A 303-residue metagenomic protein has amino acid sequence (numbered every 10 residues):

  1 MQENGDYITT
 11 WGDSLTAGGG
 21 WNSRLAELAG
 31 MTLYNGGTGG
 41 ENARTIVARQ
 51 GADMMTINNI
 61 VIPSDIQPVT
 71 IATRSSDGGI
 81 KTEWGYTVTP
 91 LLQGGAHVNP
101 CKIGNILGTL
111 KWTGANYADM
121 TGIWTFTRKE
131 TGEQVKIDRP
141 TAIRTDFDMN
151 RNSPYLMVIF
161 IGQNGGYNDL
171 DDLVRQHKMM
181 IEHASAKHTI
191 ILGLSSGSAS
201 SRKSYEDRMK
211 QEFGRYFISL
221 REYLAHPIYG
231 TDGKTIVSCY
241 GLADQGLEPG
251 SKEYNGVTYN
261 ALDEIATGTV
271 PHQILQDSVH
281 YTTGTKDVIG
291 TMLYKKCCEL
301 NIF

Functional and structural regions predicted by a protein language model:
G5-W21, G39-A43, I106: Catalytic nucleophile-elbow at a beta strand-turn-alpha helix junction centered on a G-D-S/GDSL motif, marking
G12, G37-G40, G162, T285: Glycine-centered flexibility sites
N22-L28, V47, G51-P68, R74-F303: Alpha-helical cap/lid subdomain in secreted, periplasmic, or secretory-pathway luminal O-acyl-processing enzymes
G30-V47: A short beta-strand-loop structural module common to alpha/beta enzyme folds
